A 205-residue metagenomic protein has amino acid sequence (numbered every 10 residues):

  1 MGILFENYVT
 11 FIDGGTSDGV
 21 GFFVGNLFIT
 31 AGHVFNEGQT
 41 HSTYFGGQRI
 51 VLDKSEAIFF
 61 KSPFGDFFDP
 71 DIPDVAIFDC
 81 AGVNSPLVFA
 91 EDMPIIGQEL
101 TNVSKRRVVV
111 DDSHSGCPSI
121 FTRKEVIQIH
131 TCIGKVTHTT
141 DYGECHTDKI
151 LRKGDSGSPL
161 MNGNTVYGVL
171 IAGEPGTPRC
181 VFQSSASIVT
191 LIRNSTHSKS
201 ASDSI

Functional and structural regions predicted by a protein language model:
M1-I3: Disordered, polybasic Ser/Thr-rich segments at the N-terminal boundary of pleckstrin homology
E6-T10, G14-G15, F22-G25, G32-H138 (+1 more regions): Serine endopeptidase catalytic core focused on the charge-relay Asp
S17-D18, L27, K135-T140, S187-I188 (+1 more regions): Non-catalytic effector/regulatory segments
S17-D18, V88-A90, D148, G154: Short, solvent-exposed loop/turn positions at domain surfaces that link secondary-structure elements or cap domain
F22, D148-I171: Catalytic nucleophile loop of clan PA
F28-T30, F78-C80, T137-I150, C180-F182: Generic recognition of long tandem-repeat/solenoid scaffolds
A31-N36, R152-K153, Y167-T177: Short beta->alpha transition motifs characteristic of CBS
I171-I205: C-terminal cap/linker of serine protease catalytic domains
